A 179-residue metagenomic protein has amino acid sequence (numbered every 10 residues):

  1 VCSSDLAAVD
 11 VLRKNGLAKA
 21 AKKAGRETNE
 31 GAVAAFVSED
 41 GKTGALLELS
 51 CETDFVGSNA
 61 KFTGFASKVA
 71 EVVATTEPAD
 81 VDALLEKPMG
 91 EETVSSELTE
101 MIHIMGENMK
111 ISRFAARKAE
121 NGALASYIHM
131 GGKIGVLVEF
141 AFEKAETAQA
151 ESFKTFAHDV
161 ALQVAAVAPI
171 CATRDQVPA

Functional and structural regions predicted by a protein language model:
S4-A179: N-terminal assembly/interaction segments in proteins that build large macromolecular machines
